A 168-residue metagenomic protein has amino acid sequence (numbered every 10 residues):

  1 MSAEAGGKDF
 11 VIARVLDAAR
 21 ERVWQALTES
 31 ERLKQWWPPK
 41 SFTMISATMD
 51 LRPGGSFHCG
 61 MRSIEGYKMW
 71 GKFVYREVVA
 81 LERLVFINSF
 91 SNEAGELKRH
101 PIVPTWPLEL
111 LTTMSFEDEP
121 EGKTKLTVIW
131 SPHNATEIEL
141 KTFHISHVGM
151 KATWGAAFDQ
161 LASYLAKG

Functional and structural regions predicted by a protein language model:
M1-M44: Hydrophobic ligand-binding cavity/cleft-lining segments
E4-G6, M49-L51, E65-M69, V103-L108 (+1 more regions): A generic structural micro-feature
V11, E31-V74: Short beta-edge strand/loop motif at the mouth of beta-sheet-based domains
R14, S46-M49, G71-E77, E109-D118: Hydrophobic/aromatic beta-strand elements that line small-molecule binding cavities or substrate pockets in beta-rich
R20-E21, D50-R52, R76-V85, S115-K125: A short, structured loop/turn motif at beta-sheet edges
V23, L33, F57, Y75 (+4 more regions): Hydrophobic pocket/interface hotspot
S46, S163-G168: Short, highly charged C-terminal tails/helix-capping segments
E96-A152: Beta-strand/loop substructures that line and gate deep hydrophobic ligand-binding cavities in soluble
